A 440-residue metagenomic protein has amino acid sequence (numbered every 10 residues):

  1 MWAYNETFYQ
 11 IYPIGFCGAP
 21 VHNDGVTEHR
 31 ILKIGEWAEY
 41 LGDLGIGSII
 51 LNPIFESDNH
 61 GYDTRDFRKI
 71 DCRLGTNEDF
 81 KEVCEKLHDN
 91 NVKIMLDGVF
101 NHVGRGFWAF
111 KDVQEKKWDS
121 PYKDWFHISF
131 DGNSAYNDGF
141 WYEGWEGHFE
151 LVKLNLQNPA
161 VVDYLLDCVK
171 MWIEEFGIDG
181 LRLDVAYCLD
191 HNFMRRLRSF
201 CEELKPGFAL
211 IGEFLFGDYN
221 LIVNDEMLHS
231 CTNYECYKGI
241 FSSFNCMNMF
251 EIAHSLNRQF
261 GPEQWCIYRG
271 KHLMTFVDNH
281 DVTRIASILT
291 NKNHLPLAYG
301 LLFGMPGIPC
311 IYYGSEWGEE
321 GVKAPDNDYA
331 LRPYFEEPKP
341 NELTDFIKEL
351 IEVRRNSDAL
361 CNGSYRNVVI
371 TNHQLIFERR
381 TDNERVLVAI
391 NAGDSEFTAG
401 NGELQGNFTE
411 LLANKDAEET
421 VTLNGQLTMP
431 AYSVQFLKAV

Functional and structural regions predicted by a protein language model:
M1-E56, K81, K86-L87, E226 (+4 more regions): Carbohydrate-interacting/catalytic domains
M1-F8, Y12-G47, I54-E175, L197-E203: Substrate-binding/active-site clefts of carbohydrate-active enzymes
T7-Q10, I49-L51, I94-L96, L181 (+3 more regions): Hydrophobic faces of well-ordered beta-strands that scaffold small-molecule active sites in alpha/beta enzyme cores
I14, I54, V99-N101, A186-C188 (+2 more regions): Active-site beta-loop-alpha junctions enriched in small/polar residues
G45-G47, N90-V92, G177-D179, K205-F208 (+3 more regions): Short, well-ordered coil/turn segments that N-cap beta-strands
N90, Q114, E174, D184-I267 (+3 more regions): Active-site-proximal helices and loops of the catalytic beta/alpha 8
M95, G180-A186, I285: Short catalytic-loop micro-motif centered on adjacent basic/acidic residues
F200-A209, E251-V322, E396: Catalytic-core region of carbohydrate-active enzymes that cleave or remodel glycosidic bonds
